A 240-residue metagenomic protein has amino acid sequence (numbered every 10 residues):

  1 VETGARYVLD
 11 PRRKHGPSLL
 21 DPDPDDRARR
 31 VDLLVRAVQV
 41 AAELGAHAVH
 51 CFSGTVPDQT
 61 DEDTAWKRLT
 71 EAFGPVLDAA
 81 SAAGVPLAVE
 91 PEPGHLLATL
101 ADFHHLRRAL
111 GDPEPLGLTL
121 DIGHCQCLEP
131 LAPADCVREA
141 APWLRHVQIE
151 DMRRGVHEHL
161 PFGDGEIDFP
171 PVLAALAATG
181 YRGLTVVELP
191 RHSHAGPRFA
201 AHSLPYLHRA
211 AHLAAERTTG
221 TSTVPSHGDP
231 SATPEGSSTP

Functional and structural regions predicted by a protein language model:
V1, K14-D21, G236, P240: Alpha/beta catalytic barrel-like cores
V1, V38, V85, V186-V187: Hydrophobic aliphatic residue packing
V1-G4, F103: Generic low-polarity alpha-helical segments
T3-Y7, S53-P57, P91-H95, I122-H124 (+2 more regions): Active-site-proximal loop/turn and secondary-structure-junction residues that shape catalytic pockets, frequently
V8-G117: Active-site acidic/histidine proton-transfer and metal-coordination neighborhood in alpha/beta enzyme cores
G45-H47, E71-G74, L100-L120, Q126-P240: Histidine-acidic metal/acid-base catalytic patches
